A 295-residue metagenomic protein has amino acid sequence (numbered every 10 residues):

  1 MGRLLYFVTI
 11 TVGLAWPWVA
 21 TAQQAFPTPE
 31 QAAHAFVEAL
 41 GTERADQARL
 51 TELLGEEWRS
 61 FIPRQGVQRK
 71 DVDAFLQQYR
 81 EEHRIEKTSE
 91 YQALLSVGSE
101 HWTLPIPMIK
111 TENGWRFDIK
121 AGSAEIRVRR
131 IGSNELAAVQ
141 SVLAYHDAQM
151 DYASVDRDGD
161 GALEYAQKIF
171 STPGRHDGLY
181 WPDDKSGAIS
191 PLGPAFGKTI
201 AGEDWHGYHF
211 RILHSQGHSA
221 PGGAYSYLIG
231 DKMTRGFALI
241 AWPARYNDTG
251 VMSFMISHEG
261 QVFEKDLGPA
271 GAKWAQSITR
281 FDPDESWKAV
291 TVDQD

Functional and structural regions predicted by a protein language model:
Y6-P17: Bacterial N-terminal signal peptides
P17-Q24: Boundary at the C-terminal end of the N-terminal hydrophobic targeting segment
P27-R44, S123-P173: Conserved hydrophobic/amphipathic alpha-helical signal-anchor segments
A45-E57, L163-E164: Short, well-ordered alpha-helical segments enriched in acidic and aromatic residues
R59-L104, A201-H206, R211-S219, A224-M233: Surface-exposed, charged secondary-structure patches
A93-S96, E100-L136, Q261-K265: Short beta-strand edge/turn micro-motifs at domain boundaries
Y152-G250: Flexible, glycine-rich surface segments
R235-E285, A289-D293: C-terminal soluble interaction/assembly domains
